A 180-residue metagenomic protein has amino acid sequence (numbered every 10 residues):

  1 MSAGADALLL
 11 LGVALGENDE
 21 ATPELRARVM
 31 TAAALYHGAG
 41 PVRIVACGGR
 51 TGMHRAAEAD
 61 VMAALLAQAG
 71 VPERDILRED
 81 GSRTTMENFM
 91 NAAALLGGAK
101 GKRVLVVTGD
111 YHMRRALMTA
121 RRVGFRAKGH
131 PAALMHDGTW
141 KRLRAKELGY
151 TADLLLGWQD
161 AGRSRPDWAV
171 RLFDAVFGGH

Functional and structural regions predicted by a protein language model:
M1-R144: A structural signal for short, hydrophobic/glycine-enriched beta-strand patches
M86, R114, M118-R122, D137-H180: Alpha-helical membrane-targeting segments
